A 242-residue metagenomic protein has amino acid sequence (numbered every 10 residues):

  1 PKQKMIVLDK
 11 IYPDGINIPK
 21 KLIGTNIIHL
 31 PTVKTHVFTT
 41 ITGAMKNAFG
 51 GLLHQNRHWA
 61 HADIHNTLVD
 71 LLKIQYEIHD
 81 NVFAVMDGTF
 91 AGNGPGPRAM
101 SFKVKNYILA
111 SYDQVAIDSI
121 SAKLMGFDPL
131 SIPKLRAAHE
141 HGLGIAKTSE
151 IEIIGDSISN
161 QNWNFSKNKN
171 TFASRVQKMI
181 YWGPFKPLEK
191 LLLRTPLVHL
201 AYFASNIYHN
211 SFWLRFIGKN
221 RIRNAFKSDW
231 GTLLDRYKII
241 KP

Functional and structural regions predicted by a protein language model:
P1-P242: Extended, low-polarity segments enriched in aliphatic/aromatic residues
